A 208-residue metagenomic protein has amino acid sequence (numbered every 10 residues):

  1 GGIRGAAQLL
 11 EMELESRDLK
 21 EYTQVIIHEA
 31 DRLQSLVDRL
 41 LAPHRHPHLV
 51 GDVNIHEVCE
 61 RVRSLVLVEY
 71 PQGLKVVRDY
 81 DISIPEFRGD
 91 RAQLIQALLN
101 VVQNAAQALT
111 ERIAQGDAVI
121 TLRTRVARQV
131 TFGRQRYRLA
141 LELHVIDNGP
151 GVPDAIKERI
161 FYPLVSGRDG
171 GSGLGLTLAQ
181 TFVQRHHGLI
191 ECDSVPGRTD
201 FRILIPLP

Functional and structural regions predicted by a protein language model:
G1-D31: Histidine phosphotransfer helical core of two-component systems
K20-Q72: Conserved DHp (HisKA) dimerization/phosphotransfer helix of two-component histidine kinases, i.e., the long coiled-coil
G73-P85, R125-A127: Conserved catalytic submotifs in the C-terminal HATPase_c
G116-V130: Short beta-strand/loop element within the Bergerat-fold HATPase_c
R138-A140, V152-L164: Short conserved segment of the HATPase_c
G175, A179: Short alpha-helical Gxxx[C/S/T] motif in the catalytic ATP-binding
